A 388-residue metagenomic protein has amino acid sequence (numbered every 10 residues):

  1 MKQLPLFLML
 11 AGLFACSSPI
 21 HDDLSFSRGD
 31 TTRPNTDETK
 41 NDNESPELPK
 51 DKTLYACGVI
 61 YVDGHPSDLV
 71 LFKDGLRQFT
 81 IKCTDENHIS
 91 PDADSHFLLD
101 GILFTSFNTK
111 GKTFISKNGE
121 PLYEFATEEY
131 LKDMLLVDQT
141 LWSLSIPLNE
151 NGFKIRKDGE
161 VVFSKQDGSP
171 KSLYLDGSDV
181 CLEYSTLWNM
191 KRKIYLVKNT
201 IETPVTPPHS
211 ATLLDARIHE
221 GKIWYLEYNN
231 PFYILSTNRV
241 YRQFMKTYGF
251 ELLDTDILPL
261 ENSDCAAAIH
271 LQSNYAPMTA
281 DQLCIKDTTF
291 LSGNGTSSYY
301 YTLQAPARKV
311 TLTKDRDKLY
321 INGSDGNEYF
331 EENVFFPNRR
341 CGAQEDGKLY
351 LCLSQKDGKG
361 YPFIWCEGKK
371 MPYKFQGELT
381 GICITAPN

Functional and structural regions predicted by a protein language model:
M1-F14: Sec-dependent bacterial lipoprotein signal peptides
L13-K52: Bacterial Sec-dependent N-terminal signal peptides
L48-D68, E86-D94: Beta-strand-rich domains and repeat architectures in extracellular enzymes and scaffolds, especially beta-propellers
D51-D63, I102-N108, T140-L148, D179-W188 (+4 more regions): Short beta-strand elements that form the blades of beta-propeller/WD-repeat-like and other beta-sheet-rich scaffold
A56-C57, L69-V70, H96, T105-S106 (+11 more regions): Hydrophobic strand positions within the blades of repeat-based beta-sheet folds
V70-I81, K112-Y123, G152-F163, K193-V205 (+4 more regions): Surface-exposed loop/turn elements that mediate protein-protein interactions on large endomembrane-trafficking
F79-P91, F97-L99, F104-N108, E124-Y130 (+7 more regions): Feature 14080 marks short, conserved micro-sites in well-ordered regions that are central to protein function
H88-D100, E128-D138, D167-G177, S210-E220 (+4 more regions): Repeated scaffold domains used in trafficking and secretory/extracellular systems, primarily beta-propellers
